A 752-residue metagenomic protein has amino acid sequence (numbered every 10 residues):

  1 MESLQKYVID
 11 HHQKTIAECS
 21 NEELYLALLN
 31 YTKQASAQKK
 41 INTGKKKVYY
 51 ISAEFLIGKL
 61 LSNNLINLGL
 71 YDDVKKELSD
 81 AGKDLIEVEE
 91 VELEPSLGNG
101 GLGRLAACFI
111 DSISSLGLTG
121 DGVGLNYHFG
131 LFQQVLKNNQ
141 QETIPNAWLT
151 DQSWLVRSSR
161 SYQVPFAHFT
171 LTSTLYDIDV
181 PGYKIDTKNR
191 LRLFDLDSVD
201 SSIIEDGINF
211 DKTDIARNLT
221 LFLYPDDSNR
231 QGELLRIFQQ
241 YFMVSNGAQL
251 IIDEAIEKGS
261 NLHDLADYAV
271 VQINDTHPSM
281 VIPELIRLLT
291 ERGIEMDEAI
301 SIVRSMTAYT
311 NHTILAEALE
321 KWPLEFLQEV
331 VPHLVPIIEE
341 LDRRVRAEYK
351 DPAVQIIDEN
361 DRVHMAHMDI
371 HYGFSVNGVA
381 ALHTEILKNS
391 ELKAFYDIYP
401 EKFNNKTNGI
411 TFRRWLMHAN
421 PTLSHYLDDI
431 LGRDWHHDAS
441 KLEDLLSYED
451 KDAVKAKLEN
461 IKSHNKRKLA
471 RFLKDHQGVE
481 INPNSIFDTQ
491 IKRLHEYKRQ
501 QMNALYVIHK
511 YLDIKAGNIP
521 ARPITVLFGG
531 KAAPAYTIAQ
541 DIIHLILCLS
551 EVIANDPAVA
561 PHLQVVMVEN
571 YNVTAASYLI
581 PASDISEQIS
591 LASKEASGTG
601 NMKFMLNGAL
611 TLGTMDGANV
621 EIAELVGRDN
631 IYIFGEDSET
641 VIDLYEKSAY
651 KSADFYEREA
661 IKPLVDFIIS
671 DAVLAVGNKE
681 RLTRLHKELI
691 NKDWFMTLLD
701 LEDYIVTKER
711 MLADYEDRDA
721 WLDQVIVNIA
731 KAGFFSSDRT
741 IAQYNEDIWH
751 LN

Functional and structural regions predicted by a protein language model:
M1-N752: A conserved ligand/cofactor-binding region detector
